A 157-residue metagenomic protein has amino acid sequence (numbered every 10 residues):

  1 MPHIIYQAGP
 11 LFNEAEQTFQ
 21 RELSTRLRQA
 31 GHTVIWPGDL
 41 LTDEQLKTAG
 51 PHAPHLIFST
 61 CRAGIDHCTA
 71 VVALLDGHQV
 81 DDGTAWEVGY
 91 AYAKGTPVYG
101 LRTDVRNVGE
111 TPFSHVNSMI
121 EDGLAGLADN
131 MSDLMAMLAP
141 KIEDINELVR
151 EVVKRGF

Functional and structural regions predicted by a protein language model:
M1-F157: Conserved catalytic or regulatory cores that recognize and/or transform ribose-phosphate-containing ligands
